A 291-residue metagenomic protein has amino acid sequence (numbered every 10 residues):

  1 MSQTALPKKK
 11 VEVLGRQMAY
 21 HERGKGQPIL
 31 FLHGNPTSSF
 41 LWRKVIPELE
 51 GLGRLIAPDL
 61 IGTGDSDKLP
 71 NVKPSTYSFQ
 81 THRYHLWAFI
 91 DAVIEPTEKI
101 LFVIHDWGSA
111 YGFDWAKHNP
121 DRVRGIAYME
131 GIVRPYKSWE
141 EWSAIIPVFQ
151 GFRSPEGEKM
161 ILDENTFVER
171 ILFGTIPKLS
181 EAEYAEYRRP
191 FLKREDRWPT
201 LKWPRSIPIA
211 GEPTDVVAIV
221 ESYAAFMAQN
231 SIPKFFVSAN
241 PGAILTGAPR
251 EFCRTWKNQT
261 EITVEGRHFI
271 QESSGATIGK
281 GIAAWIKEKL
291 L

Functional and structural regions predicted by a protein language model:
S2-K9, R16-Y20, L41, I56 (+4 more regions): Flexible "cap/lid" subdomain of the alpha/beta-hydrolase fold that forms the substrate-access gate
E12-L14, G24-G26: Short loop/turn positions at the edges of beta-strands in beta-sheet-rich folds
G26, G34-T37, D106: Active-site glycine-rich loops that stabilize anionic/oxyanionic intermediates across multiple enzyme folds
Q27-I29, K99-I100: Charged active-site motifs of nucleotide-sugar-dependent glycosyltransferases
I29-F31, L55: Hydrophobic beta-strand anchors of alpha/beta hydrolase catalytic cores
N35-I46: The serine-hydrolase catalytic nucleophile loop
E50-D59: Active-site machinery of serine-nucleophile hydrolases
E195, L290-L291: Alpha/beta-hydrolase-fold serine-hydrolase catalytic core, especially in secreted/extracellular enzymes
